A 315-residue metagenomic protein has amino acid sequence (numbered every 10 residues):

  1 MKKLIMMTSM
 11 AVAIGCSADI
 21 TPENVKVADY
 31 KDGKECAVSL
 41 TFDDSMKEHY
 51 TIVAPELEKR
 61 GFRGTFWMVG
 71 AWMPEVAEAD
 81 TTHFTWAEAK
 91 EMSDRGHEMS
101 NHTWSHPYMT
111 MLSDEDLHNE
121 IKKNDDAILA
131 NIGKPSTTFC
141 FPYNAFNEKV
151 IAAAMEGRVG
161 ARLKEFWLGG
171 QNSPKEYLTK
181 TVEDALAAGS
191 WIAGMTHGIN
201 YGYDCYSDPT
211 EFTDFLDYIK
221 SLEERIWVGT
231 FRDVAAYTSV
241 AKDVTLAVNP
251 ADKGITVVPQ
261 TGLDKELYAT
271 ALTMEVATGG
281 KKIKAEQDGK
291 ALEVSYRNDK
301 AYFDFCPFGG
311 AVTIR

Functional and structural regions predicted by a protein language model:
K3, C16-L40, E48-I52, T81-F84 (+2 more regions): N-terminal pre-catalytic segment of deacetylase/amide-hydrolase enzymes
L4-A13: Sec-dependent N-terminal signal peptides
P22-Y30, G64, M68, P74-E75 (+4 more regions): C-terminal domain-boundary segment and adjacent tail
C36-V38, E58-G160, K164-G169, A193-Y201: Metal-dependent polysaccharide deacetylase catalytic core of the NodB/CE4 family, i.e., the active-site-bearing domain
M46, N172-K180: A Trp-anchored, charged/polar loop motif used as the substrate-binding/catalytic surface of acyl/ester-handling
D114-N119, K175, P209, T213: Non-membrane alpha-helical structural segments and their capping/turn regions in soluble enzymes
R297-R315: C-terminal beta-strand-rich structural cap/linker in extracellular carbohydrate-active enzymes
